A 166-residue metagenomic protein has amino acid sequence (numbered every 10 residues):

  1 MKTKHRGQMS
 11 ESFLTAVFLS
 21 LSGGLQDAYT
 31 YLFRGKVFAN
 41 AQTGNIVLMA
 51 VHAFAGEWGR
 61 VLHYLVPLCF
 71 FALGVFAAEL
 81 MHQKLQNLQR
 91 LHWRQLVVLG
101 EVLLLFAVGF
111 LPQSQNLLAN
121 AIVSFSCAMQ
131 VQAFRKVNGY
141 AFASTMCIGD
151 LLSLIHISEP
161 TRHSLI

Functional and structural regions predicted by a protein language model:
M1-M9: Short, Lys/Arg-rich, polar N-terminal cytosolic tail immediately upstream of the first transmembrane signal-anchor
T15-G23, V66, F70-G74, A78 (+1 more regions): Alpha-helical transmembrane segments in multi-pass membrane proteins
L21, N116-A141: Hydrophobic core of transmembrane alpha-helices in multi-pass small-molecule transporters, especially MFS/SLC-type
A41-G56: Perimembrane loop-to-helix junctions flanking transmembrane segments
A77-N87: Helix-to-loop junctions at the C-terminal end of transmembrane segments in multipass secondary transporters
R90-L99, N120-A121, A143: Cytoplasmic-side transmembrane-helix entry/capping segments in multi-pass membrane proteins
V102-Q113: C-terminal ends and interior cores of transmembrane alpha-helices in multi-pass membrane transporters/permeases
I155-I166: Single conserved hydrophobic/aromatic residue that forms the stacking wall/gate of nucleotide- or nucleobase-binding
